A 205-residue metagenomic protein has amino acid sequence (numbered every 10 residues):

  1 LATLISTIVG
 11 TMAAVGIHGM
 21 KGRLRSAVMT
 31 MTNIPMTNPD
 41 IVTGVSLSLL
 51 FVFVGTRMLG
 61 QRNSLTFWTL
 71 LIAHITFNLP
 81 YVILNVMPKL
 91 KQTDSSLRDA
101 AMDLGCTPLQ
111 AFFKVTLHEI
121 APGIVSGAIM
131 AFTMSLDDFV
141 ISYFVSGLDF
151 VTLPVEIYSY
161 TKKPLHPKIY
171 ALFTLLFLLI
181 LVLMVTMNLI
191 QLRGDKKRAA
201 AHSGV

Functional and structural regions predicted by a protein language model:
L1-T32, V45, V52, F112 (+1 more regions): Transmembrane-helix boundary motif in ABC transporter permease subunits
T3-V15, I41, V45, L49 (+5 more regions): Hydrophobic positions within alpha-helical transmembrane segments of bacterial inner-membrane proteins
L4, T30, I34, W68-I75 (+5 more regions): Residue-level signature of the transmembrane alpha-helical core of multi-pass small-molecule transporters
L24-R25, I41-F77, L109, S146-L148: Membrane-interfacial helix termini and adjacent extracytoplasmic/periplasmic loops of multi-pass transporters
N33-T37, N78, D103, F177: Residue-level signal for discrete positions within transmembrane alpha-helices of multi-pass small-molecule
V82-D94, C106-D137: Transmembrane alpha-helices
M87-M102, P108, F112-V115, Y170-V205: C-terminal transmembrane helix and the adjacent membrane-cytosol boundary/short C-terminal tail of inner/organellar
L136-L192: Interhelical loop and adjacent transmembrane-helix boundary motif in polytopic membrane transport permeases
